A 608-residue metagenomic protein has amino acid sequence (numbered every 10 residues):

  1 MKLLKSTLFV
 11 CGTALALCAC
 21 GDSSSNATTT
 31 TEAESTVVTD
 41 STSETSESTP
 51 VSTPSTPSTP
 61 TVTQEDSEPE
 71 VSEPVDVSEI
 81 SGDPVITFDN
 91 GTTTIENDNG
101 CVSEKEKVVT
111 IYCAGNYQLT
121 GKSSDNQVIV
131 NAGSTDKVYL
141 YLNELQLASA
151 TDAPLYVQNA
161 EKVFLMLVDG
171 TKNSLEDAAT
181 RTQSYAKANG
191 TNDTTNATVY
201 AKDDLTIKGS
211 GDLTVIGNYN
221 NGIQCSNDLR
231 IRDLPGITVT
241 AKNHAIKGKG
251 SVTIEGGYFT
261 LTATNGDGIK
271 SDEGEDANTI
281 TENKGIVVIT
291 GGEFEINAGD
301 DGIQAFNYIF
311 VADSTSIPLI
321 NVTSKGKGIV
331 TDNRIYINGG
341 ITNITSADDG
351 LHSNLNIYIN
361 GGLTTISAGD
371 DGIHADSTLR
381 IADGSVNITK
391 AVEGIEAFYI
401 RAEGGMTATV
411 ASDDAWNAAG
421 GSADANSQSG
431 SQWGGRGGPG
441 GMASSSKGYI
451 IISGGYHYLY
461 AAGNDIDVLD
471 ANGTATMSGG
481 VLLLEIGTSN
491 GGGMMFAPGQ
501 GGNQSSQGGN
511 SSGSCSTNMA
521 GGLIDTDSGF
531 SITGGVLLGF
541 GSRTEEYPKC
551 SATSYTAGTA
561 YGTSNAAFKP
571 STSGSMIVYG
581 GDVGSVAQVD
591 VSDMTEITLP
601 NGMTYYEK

Functional and structural regions predicted by a protein language model:
M1-L8: Bacterial N-terminal signal peptides that target proteins for export
F9-A14: Hydrophobic helical h-region of N-terminal Sec-dependent signal peptides in bacterial secretory/periplasmic proteins
A16-A19: C-terminal motif of bacterial Sec signal peptides marking the signal peptidase cleavage site
G21-K608: A composition-driven surface/loop motif
